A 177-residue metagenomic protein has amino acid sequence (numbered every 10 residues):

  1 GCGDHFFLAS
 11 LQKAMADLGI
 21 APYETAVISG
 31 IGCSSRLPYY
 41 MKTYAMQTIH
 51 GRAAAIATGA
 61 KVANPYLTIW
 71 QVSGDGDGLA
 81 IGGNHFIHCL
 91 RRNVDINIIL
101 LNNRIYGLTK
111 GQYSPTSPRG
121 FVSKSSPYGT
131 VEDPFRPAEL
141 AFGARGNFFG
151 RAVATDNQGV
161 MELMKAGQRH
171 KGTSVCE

Functional and structural regions predicted by a protein language model:
G1-I49: Active-site diphosphate/adenylate-binding microenvironment
G3-S10, P22, G51, A55 (+4 more regions): Conserved active-site and cofactor/substrate-binding residues in soluble primary-metabolism enzymes
D4-F7, K13-I20, V62-P65, R91-V94 (+3 more regions): Generic secondary-structure signature for well-ordered alpha-helical cores
T25-V27, L67-I69, G172-C176: Generic beta-sheet signal
S29-G107, G159-E162: Thiamine diphosphate
Y66, S114-H170: Conserved thiamine diphosphate
Q71-S73, F148-V153, V175: Short catalytic-loop micro-motif centered on adjacent basic/acidic residues
G107-Y113: Glycine-rich, charge-decorated loop segments at or immediately adjacent to ligand/cofactor-binding or catalytic sites
